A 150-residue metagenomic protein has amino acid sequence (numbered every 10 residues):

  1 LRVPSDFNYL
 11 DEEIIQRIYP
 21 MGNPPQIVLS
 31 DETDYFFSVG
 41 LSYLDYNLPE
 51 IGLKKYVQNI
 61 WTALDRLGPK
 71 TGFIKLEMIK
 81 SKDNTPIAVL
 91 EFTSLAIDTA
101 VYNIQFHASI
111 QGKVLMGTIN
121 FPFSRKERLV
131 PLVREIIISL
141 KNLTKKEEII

Functional and structural regions predicted by a protein language model:
L1-R2, E127: Short aromatic-glycine motifs in intrinsically disordered, low-complexity regions
R2-K55: Secretory pathway targeting signatures of secreted, lumenal, and periplasmic proteins
D6, D31-D34, D83, A108-V114: Short, solvent-exposed coil/turn segments at beta-strand boundaries
F7, L115-I150: Surface-exposed amphipathic alpha-helical segments
L10, S42-L44, T93-L95, N120-P122 (+1 more regions): Solvent-exposed residues in well-ordered beta-strands and their adjoining turns, especially edge/terminal strands
F36-S38, V89, V114-M116: Short hydrophobic-acidic sequence motifs that mark active-site Asp/Glu residues
L48-S109, R134, I150: Signature of long, low-cysteine stretches enriched in small and polar/charged residues
N103, I110-I119: Short, contiguous hydrophobic alpha-helices characteristic of membrane insertion segments
